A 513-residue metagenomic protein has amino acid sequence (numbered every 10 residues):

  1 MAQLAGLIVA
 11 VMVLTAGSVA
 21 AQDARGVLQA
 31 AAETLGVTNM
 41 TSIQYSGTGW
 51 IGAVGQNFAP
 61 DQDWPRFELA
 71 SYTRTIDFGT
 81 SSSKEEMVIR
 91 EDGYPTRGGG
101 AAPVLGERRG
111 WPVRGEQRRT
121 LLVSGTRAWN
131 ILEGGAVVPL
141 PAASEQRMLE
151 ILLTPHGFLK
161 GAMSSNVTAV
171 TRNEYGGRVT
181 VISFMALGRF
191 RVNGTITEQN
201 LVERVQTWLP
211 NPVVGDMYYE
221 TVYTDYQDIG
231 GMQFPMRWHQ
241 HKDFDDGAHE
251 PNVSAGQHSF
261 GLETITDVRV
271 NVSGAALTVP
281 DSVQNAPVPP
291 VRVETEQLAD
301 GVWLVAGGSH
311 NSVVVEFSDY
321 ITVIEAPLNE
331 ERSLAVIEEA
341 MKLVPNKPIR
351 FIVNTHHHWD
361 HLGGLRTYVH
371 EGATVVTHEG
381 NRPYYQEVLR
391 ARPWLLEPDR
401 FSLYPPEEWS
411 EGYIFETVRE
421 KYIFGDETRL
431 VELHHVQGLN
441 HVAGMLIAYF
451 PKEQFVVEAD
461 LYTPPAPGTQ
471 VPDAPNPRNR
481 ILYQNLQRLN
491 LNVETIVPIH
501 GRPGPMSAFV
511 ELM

Functional and structural regions predicted by a protein language model:
A5-A16: Bacterial N-terminal signal peptides
Q22-Q29, A102-V192, T197-E198, L209-G215 (+5 more regions): Flexible, processing/modification-adjacent segments and terminal tails in exported/periplasmic/extracellular proteins
E33, V37-G135, M163-S164, T168-N173: N-terminal mature ectodomain segment of secretory-pathway/periplasmic proteins
Y175-V279, L446-P451, E458-A459, P464-P465 (+1 more regions): Gly/Pro-enriched, hydrophobic low-complexity segments that function as extracytoplasmic propeptides/linkers
V253-S318: Zn-dependent metallo-beta-lactamase
E296-A340, M445-P464: Conserved beta-strand hairpin/beta-sheet module of binuclear metal-dependent hydrolase folds, prominently
E331-V376, R488-N492: Active-site metal-binding motif and surrounding structural segment of the metallo-beta-lactamase
Y483-M513: Divalent-metal (often Zn2+) His-rich catalytic cores of metallo-beta-lactamase-fold enzymes
